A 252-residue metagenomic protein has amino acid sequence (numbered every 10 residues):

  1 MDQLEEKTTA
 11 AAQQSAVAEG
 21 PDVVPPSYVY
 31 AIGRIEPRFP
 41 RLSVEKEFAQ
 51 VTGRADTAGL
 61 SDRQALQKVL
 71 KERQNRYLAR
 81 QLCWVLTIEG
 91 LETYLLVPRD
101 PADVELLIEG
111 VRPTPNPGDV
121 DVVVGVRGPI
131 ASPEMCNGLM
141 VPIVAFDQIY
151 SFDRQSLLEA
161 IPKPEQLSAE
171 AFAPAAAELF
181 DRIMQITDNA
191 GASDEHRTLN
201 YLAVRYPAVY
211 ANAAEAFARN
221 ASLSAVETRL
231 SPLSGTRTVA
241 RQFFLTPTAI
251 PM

Functional and structural regions predicted by a protein language model:
M1-T9: N-terminal acidic, proline/glycine-rich, low-complexity intrinsically disordered segments
T9-S15: Long terminal accessory regions outside catalytic cores
S15-L91, E159-N220: Core segments of small alpha/beta cavity-forming domains
P25-P26, P37-P40, P98, P142 (+4 more regions): Proline-rich intrinsically disordered, low-complexity coils
A58-S132, A218-M252: Surface-exposed, charged secondary-structure patches
I108-R182: Contiguous hydrophobic, core-forming segments of folded domains
